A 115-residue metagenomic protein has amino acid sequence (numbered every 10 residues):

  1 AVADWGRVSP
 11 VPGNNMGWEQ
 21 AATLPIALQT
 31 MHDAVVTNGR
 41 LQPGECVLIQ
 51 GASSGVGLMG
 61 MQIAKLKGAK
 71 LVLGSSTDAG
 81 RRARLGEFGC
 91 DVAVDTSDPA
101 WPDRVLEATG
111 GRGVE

Functional and structural regions predicted by a protein language model:
A1-G13, W18-Q29, T37-N38: Glycine-rich phosphate/adenylate-binding loop and adjacent beta-alpha elements of nucleotide- or dinucleotide-binding
A21-P99: Mid-domain Rossmann-like dinucleotide-binding core that forms the NAD(H)/NADP(H) cofactor-binding site
A100-G111: Short amphipathic alpha-helix with an adjacent loop that forms part of the alpha/beta core around
V114-E115: Short SAM/SAH-binding signature in class I
